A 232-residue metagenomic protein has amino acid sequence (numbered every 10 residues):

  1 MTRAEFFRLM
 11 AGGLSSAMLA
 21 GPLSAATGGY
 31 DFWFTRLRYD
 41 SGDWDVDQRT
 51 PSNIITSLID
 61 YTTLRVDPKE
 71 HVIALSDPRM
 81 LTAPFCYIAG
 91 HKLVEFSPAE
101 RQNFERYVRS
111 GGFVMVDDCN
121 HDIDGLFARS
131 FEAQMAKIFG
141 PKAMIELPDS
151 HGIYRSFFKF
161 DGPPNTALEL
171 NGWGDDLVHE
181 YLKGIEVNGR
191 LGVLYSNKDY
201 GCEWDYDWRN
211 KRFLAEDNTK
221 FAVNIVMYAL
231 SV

Functional and structural regions predicted by a protein language model:
E5-A26: N-terminal export signals
M10, D117-D118, P148: Glycine-rich, histidine-containing beta strand-loop boundary motifs that form or position
G21-F85, A89-K92, Y200-V232: Aromatic-Pro/Gly-enriched surface loop or interdomain linker that acts as a lid/target-recognition segment
F34, F85-A128: Short alpha-beta junction capping motif
G42, T50, H121-D207, L214-T219 (+1 more regions): An acidic, glycine-rich "communication" segment
E70-L75, S97-N103, L177-Y181: Alpha-helical scaffolding within the catalytic cores of extracellular/periplasmic polymer-degrading hydrolases
